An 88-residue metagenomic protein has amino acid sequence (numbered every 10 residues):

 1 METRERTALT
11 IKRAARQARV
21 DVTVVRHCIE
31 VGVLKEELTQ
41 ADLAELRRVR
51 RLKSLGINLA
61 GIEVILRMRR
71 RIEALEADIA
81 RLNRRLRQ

Functional and structural regions predicted by a protein language model:
E2-R16, V22-R26, E30-Q88: Arg/Lys-rich, alpha-helical DNA-contact motif
